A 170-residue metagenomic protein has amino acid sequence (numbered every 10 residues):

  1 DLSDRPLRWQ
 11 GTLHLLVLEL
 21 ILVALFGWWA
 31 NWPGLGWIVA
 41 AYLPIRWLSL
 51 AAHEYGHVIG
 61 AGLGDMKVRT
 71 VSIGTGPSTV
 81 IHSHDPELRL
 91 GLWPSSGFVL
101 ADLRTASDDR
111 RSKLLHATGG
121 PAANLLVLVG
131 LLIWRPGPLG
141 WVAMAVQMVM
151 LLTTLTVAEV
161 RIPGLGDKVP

Functional and structural regions predicted by a protein language model:
D1-L7, G11, H82, L88-A106 (+2 more regions): Intrinsically disordered, Ser/Thr/Pro/Gly-rich linkers and terminal tails that flank and connect PDZ domains
D1-Y42: Topogenic membrane-insertion module of multi-pass membrane proteins
L13, I45, A52-G56, G119 (+2 more regions): Residue-level micro-sites within transmembrane alpha helices that shape and flank functional polar/acidic positions
N31-W32, V58, G62-M66, L132 (+3 more regions): Transmembrane helix-loop junctions in multipass membrane proteins, especially transporters and channels
W32-A52, L139-L152: Membrane-embedded alpha-helical segments that form the functional core of polytopic membrane enzymes, especially those
V39-T105: Small-residue-rich helix-interface/hinge motifs
A106-P170: Hydrophobic transmembrane alpha-helical segments that form the core helix bundle of multi-pass membrane enzymes
